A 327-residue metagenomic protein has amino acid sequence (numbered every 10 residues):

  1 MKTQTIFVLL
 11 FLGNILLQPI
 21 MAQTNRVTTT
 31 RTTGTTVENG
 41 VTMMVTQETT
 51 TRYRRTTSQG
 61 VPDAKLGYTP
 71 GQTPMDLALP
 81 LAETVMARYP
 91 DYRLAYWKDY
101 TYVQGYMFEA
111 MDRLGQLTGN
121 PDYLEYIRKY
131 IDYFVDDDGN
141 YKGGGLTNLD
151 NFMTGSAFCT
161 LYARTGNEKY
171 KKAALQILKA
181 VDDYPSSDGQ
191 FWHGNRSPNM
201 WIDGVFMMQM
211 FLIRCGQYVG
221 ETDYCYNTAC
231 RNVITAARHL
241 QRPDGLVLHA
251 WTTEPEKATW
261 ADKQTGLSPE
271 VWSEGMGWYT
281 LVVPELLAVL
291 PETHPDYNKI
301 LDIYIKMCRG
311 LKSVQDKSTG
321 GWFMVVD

Functional and structural regions predicted by a protein language model:
M1-N25: Bacterial Sec-dependent N-terminal signal peptides
T5-F7, M21, V41, T50-T51 (+3 more regions): Intrinsically disordered, low-complexity segments enriched in glycine/proline and serine/threonine
L9-F11, Q18, T30, M44 (+3 more regions): Compositionally biased, intrinsically disordered low-complexity segments
T24-S58: Serine/threonine-rich low-complexity intrinsically disordered regions
R55-D327: Glycan-recognition and catalytic cores of secretory/periplasmic carbohydrate-active enzymes
